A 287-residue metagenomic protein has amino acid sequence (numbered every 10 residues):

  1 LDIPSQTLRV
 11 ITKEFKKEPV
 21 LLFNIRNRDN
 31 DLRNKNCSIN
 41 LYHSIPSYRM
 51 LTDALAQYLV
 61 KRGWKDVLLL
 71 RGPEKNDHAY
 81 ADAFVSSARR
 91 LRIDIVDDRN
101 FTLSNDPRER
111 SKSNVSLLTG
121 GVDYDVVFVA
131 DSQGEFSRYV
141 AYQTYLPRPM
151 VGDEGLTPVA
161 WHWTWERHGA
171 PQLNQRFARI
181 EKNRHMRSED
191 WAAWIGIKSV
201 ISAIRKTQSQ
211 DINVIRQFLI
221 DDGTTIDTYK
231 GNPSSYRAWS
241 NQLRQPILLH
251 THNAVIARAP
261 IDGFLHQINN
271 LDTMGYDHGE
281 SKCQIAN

Functional and structural regions predicted by a protein language model:
L1-N287: Extracytosolic ligand-binding ectodomains
